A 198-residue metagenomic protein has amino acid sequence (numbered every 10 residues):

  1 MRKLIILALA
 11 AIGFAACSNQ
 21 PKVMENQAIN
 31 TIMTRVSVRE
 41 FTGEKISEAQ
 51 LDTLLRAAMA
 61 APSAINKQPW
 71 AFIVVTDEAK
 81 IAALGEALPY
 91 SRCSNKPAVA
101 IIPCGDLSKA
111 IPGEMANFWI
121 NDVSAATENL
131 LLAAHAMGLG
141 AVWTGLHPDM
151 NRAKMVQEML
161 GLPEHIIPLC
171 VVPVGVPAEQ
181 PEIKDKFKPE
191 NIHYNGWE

Functional and structural regions predicted by a protein language model:
M1-M24: Bacterial Sec-dependent N-terminal signal peptides
A16-E198: Acidic, surface-exposed loops and disordered segments
